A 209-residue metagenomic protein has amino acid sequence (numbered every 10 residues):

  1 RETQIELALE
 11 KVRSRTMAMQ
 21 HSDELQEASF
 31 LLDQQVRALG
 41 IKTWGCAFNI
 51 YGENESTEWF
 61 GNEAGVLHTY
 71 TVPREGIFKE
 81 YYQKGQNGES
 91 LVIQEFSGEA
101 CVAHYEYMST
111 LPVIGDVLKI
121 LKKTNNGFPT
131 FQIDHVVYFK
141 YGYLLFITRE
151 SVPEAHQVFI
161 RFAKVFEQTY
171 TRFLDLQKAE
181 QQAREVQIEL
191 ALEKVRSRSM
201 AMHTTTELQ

Functional and structural regions predicted by a protein language model:
R1-M19, L25-E27, R172-L208: Signal-transmission linkers at sensory-effector interfaces
A18-H68, A201-Q209: Helix-loop-beta substructure at the N-terminus of cytosolic sensory domains that couple signal/ligand detection
F30-Q34, F128-Q132, L145-F146, E150-Q157: A cross-kingdom feature marking solvent-exposed beta-strand/loop segments within repeated, beta-rich binding/scaffold
A38-G45, L91, Q168, R172-A179 (+1 more regions): Intrinsically disordered or highly flexible coil/loop and linker segments, enriched in small and charged/polar residues
A47-T110: GAF sensory/regulatory domain recognition with acknowledged cross-activation on helical regulatory dimers
E53, G61, G65, T124-N125 (+3 more regions): Surface-exposed receptor/substrate recognition regions of extracellular proteins
H104-Y143, S151: Helix-to-coil/beta transition segments that act as allosteric "coupling" elements at the rims of sensory or catalytic
S151-R172, Q181: Amphipathic alpha-helical "output/dimerization" segments
